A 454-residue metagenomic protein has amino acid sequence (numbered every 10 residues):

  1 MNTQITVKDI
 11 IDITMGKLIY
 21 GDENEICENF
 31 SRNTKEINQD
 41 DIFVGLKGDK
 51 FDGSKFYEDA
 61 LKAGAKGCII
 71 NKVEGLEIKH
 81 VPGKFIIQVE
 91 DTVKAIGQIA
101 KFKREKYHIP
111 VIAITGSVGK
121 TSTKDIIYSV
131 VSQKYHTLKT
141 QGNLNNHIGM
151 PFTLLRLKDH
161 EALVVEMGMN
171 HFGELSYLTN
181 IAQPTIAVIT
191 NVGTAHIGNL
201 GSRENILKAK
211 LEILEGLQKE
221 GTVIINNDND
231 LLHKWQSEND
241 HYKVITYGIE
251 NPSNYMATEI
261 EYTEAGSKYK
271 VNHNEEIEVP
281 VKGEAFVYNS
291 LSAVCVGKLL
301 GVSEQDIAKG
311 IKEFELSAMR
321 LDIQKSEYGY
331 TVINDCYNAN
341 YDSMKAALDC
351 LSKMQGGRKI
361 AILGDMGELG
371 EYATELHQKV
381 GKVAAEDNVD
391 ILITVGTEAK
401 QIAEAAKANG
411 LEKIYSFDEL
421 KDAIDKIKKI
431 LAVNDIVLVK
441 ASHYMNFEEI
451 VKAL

Functional and structural regions predicted by a protein language model:
M1-A95, M256, M354, K382-V383 (+1 more regions): N-terminal leader/targeting and accessory segments in enzymes
D9-D12, V93-N227, L231-H241, K429 (+1 more regions): Phosphate-binding loop of NTP-binding sites
T34-G45, T137-L138, I148, F152-L163 (+2 more regions): Mobile, glycine- and charge-enriched loop segments and immediately flanking short secondary-structure elements within
G48-F51, S317, C336-G410: Active-site beta-alpha connecting loops in nucleotide-dependent enzymes
N71, I109-T115, V188-T194, N226 (+4 more regions): Short beta-strands and strand-loop turn motifs
E74-H80, V188-T331, G356-G357, K382-A385 (+2 more regions): Acidic, Mg2+-coordinating active-site environments of NTP-dependent enzymes
I87-D91, I414-A423: Short acidic-hydrophobic, aromatic-tinged amphipathic segments that line or gate anion-handling sites
I114, K120, A318-D322, Y444-K452: ATP-dependent carboxylate/acyl-activation modules
